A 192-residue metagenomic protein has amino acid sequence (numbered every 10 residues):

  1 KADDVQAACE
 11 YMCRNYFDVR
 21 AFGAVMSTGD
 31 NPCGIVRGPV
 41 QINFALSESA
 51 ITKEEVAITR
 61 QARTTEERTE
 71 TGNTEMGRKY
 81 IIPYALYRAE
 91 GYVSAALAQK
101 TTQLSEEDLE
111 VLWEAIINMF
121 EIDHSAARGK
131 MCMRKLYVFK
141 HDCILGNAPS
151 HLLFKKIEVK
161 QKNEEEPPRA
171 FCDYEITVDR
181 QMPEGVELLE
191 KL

Functional and structural regions predicted by a protein language model:
K1-L192: RNA-binding basic/glycine-rich loop and surface signature characteristic of RAMP-family CRISPR effectors
